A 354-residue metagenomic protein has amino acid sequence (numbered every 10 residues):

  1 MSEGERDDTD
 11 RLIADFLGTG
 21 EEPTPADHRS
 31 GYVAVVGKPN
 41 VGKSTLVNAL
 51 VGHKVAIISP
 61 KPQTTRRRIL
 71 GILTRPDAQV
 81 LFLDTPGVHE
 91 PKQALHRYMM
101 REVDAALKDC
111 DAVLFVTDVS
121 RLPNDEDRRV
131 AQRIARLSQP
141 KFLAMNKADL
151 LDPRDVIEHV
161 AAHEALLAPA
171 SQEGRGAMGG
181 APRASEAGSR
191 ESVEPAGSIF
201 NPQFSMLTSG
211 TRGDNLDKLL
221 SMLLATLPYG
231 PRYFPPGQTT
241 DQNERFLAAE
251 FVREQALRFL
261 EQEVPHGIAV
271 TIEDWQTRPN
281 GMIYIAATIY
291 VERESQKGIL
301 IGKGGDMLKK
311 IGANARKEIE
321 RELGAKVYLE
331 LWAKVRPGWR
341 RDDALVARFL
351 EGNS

Functional and structural regions predicted by a protein language model:
S2-R101, A105-L107: Conserved G1/Walker A P-loop phosphate-binding module
V36, N40, L46, I69 (+8 more regions): Residue-level signature of catalytic and energy-coupling elements of molecular machines, predominantly ATP/GTP-dependent
G42, N215, M307: Conserved glycine(s) of the Walker
H53, I72-P76, P91, A106-V113 (+7 more regions): Conserved, well-folded catalytic cores of nucleic-acid-processing and energy-transducing macromolecular machines
D77, M100-S171, F200-F204, R278-P279: Conserved C-terminal guanine-recognition region of P-loop GTPase G domains, centered on the G4
T85, T117-S120, F142-V156, M206-D214 (+5 more regions): G-domain G4 guanine-recognition motif of GTPases
P140, D149-E186, R190-T240: Canonical P-loop GTPase G-domain recognition
E244-S354: P-loop NTP-binding site
